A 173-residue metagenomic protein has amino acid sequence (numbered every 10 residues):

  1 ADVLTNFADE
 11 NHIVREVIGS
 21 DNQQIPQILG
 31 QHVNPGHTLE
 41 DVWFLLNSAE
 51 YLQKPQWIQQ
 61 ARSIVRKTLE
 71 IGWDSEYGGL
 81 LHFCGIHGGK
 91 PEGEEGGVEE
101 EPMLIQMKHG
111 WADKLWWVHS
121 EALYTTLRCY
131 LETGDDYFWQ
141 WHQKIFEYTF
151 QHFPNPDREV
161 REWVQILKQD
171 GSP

Functional and structural regions predicted by a protein language model:
A1-P173: Glycan-recognition and catalytic cores of secretory/periplasmic carbohydrate-active enzymes
